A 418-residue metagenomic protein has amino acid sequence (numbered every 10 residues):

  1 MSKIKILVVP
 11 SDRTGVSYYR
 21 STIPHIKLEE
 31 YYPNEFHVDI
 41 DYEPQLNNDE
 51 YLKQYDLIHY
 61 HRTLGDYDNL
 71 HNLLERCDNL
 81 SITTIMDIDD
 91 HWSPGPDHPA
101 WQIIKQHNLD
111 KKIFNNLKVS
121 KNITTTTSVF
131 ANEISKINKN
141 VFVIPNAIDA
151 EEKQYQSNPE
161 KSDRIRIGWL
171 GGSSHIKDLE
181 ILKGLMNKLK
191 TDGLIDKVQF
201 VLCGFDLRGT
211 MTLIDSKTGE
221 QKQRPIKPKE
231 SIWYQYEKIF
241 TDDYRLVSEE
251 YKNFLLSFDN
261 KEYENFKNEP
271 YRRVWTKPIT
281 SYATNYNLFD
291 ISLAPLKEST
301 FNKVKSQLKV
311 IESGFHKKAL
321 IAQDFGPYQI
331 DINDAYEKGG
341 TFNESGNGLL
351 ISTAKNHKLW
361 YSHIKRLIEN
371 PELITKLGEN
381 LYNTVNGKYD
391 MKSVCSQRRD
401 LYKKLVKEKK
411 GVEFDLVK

Functional and structural regions predicted by a protein language model:
M1-G65, L213: N-terminal pre-catalytic "stem/leader" segment of glycosyltransferase-like enzymes
D12-P24, D149-Y155, E160-N287: Conserved catalytic-core segment of nucleotide-activated headgroup transferases in glycan assembly
C77-G95: Active-site proximal beta-strand in glycosyltransferases
I103-I123: Membrane-proximal helix-turn-helix segments that form the acceptor-binding/catalytic region of lipid-linked
K118-Q154: Donor nucleotide-sugar binding/catalytic pocket of nucleotide-sugar-dependent glycosyltransferases
K177, N268, W275-N285, D290-G314 (+2 more regions): Nucleotide-sugar-dependent
Q329-K365: Change "using UDP/GDP/dTDP sugars" to "using nucleotide sugars
R366, L373-K388, Q397-D400: A short, well-ordered alpha-helix in the C-terminal region of glycosyltransferases
